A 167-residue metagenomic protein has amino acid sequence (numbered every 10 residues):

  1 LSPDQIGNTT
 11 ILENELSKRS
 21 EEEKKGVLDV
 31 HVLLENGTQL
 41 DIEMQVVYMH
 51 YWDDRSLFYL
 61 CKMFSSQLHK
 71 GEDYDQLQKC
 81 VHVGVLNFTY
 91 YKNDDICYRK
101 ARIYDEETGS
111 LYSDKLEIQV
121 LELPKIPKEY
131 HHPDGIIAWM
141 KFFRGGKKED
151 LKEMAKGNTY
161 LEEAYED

Functional and structural regions predicted by a protein language model:
L1-E166: Elongated, amphipathic alpha-helical interaction scaffolds
